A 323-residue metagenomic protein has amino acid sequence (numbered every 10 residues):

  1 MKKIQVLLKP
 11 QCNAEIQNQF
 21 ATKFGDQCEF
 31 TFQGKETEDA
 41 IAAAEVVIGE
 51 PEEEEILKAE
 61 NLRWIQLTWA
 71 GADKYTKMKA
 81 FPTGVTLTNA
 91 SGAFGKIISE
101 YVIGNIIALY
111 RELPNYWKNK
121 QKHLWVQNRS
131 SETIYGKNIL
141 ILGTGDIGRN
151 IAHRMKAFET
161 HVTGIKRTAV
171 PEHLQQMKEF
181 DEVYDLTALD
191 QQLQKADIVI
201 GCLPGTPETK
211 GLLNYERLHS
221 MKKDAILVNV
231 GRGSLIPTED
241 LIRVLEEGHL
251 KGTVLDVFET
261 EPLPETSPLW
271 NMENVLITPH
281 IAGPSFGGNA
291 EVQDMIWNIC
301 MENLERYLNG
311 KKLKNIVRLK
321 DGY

Functional and structural regions predicted by a protein language model:
M1-V46: N-terminal glycine-/charge-rich "phosphate-binding" loop or analogous flexible N-terminal tail
A42-K120, S131-E132: Phosphate/diphosphate ligand-binding glycine-rich loop within oxidoreductases
P51, W69, L203, V230-G231 (+1 more regions): Glycine-rich, N-terminal phosphate-binding loop of Rossmann-like dinucleotide-binding domains
S99-N115, A157-T160, W297-R306: Oxidoreductase and adenylate-handling cofactor-binding alpha/beta cores
Y116-N150, K178: Glycine-rich NAD(P)-binding loop of Rossmann-like domains
T163: Conserved beta-strand positions in the Rossmann-like core of class I SAM-dependent methyltransferases
A169-P268: Rossmann-like adenosine-cofactor binding region
D224, V230-Y323: Rossmann-like dinucleotide-binding domain for NAD(H)/NADP(H)
